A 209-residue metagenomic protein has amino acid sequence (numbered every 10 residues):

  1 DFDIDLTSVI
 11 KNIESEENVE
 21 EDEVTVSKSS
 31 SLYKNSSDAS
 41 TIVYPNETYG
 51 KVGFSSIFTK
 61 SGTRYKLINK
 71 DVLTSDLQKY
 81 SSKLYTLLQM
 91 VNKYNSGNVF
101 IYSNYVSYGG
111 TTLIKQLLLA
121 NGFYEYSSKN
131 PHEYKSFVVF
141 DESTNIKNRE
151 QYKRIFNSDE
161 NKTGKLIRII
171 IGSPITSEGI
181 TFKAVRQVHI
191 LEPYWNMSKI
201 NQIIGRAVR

Functional and structural regions predicted by a protein language model:
D1-A184: Helicase motor interdomain insertion/brace
V188: Short conserved active-site loop signatures built around small residues
L191-P193: Conserved AAA+ ATPase "SRH/arginine-finger" region at the nucleotide-binding site
N196-R209: Conserved SF2 helicase motif VI
